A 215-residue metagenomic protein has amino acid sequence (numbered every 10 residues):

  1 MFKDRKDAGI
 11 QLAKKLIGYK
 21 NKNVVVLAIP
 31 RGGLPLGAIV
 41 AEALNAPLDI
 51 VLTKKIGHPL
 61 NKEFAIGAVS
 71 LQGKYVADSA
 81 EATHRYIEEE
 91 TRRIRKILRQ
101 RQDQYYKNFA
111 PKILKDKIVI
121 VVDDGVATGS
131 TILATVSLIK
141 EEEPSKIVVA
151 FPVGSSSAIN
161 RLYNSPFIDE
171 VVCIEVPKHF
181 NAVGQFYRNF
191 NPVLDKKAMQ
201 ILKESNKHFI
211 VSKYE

Functional and structural regions predicted by a protein language model:
M1-E215: PRPP-associated nucleotide enzymes
